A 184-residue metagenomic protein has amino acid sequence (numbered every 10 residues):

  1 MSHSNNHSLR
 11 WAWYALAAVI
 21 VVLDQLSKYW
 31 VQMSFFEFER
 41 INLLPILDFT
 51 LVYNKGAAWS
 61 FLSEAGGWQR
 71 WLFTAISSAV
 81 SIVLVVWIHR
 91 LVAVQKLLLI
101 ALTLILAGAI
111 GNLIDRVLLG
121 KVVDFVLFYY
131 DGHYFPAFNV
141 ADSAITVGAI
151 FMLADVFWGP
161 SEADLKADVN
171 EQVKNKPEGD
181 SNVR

Functional and structural regions predicted by a protein language model:
M1-R184: Alpha-helical transmembrane bundles and membrane-interface segments of multipass inner-membrane proteins
